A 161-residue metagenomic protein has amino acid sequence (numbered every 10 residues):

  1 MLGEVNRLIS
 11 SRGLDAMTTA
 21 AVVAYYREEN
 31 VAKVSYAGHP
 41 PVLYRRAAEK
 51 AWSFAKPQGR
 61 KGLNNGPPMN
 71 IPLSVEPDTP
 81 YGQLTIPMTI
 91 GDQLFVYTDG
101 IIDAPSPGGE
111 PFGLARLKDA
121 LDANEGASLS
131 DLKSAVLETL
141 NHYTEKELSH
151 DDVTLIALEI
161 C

Functional and structural regions predicted by a protein language model:
M1-C161: Conserved subregion of the PPM/PP2C metallophosphatase catalytic domain
